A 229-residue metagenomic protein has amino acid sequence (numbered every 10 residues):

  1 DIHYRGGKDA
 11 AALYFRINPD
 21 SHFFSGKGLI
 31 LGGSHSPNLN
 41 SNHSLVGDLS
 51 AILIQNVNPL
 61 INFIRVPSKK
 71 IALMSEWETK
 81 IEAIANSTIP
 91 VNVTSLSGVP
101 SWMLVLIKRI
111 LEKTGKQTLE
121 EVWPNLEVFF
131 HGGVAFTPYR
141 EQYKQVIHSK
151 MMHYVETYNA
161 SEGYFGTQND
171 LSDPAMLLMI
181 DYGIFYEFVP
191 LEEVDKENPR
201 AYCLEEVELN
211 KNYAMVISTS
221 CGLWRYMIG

Functional and structural regions predicted by a protein language model:
D1-P19: Conserved structural elements of the adenylate-forming
N18, H22-F23, K27-I30, P67-K70 (+1 more regions): Non-catalytic, alpha-helical, charged scaffold/linker segments that couple or flank catalytic or architectural cores
F23-N40, L45-V46: Conserved nucleotide-state-sensing and coupling region of NTP-binding domains
N40, S44, D48-G229: Active-site glycine/GP-rich loop and adjacent strand/helix microenvironment that borders small-molecule binding pockets
